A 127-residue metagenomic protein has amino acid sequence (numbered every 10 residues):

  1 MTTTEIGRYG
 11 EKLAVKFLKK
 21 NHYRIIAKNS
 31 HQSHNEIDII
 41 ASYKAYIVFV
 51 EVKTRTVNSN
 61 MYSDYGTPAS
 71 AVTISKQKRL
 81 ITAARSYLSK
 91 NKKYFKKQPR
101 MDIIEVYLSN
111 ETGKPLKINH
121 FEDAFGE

Functional and structural regions predicted by a protein language model:
M1-V15, K19-K20, G66-S70, A124-F125: Solvent-exposed, charged helical/coil patches that constitute nucleic-acid or partner-interaction surfaces
L18, I39-M61, L80: Conserved catalytic cores of phosphodiester-cleaving nucleases, focusing on short active-site segments
K19-S33: A short acidic/basic microdomain associated with nuclease active sites
N35-I37, V48, P99-M101, L116: Change "...and in nucleic-acid phosphodiester-cleaving endonucleases..." to "...and in nucleic-acid processing enzymes
D38-A41, E105-Y107: Conserved protein-kinase catalytic-loop segment immediately C-terminal to the catalytic Asp of the HRD motif
T54-S109: Catalytic cores of nucleic-acid endonucleases
E105-E127: Short, low-complexity, polybasic intrinsically disordered segments
